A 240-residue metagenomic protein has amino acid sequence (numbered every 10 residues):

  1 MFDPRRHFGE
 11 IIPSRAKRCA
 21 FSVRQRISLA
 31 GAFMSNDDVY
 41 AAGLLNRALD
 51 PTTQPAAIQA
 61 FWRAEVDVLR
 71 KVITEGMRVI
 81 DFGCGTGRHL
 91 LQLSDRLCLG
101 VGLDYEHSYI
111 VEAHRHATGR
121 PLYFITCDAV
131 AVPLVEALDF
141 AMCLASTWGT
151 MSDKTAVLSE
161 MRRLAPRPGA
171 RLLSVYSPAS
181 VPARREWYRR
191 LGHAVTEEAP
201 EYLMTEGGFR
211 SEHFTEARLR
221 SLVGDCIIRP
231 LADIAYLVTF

Functional and structural regions predicted by a protein language model:
F2-I73: Conserved class I S-adenosyl-L-methionine
G83-G85: Class I SAM-dependent methyltransferase "Motif I" SAM/SAH-binding loop
G87-V130: Class I SAM-dependent methyltransferase SAM/SAH-binding core
V130-A141: A short acidic, Gly/Pro-enriched loop at the edge of an enzyme's catalytic core that lines a small-molecule cofactor
F140-D153: A short SAM/SAH-binding and catalytic strip from SAM-dependent methyltransferases
T155-R167: A short glycine-rich, Lys/Arg-flanked "PGG" loop and its adjoining helix->strand segment in the class I
L172-T196: Conserved class I S-adenosyl-L-methionine
E206-D225: Short alpha-helix
